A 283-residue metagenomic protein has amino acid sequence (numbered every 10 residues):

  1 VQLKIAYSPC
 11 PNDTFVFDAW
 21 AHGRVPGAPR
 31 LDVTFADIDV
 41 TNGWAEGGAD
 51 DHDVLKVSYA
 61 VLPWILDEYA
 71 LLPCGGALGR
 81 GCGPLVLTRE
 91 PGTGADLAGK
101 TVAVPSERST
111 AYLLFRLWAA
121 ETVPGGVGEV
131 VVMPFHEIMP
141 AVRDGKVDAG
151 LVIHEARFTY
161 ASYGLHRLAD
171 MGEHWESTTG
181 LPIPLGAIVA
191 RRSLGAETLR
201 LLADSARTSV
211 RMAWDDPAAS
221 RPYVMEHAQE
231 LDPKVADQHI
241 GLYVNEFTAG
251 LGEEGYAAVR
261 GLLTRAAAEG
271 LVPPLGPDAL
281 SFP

Functional and structural regions predicted by a protein language model:
Q2-H22, G83-A149, I153-E155, A257-R260: Bilobed "Venus flytrap"/periplasmic-binding protein-like clamshell domains and structurally analogous long
L3-K4, E68-A77, T101-V102: A structural signal for short loop-to-beta-strand junctions that line the ligand-binding cleft of periplasmic/secreted
R24-F35, A119-M133, V272-P277: A local structural motif
D37-D39, A45-P63, P134-F135, V152-F158: Beta->alpha turn/N-cap motifs
W44-G48, V142-R143, L202, A266: Hydrophobic residues within well-ordered alpha-helices
P73-T93, E176-S193: Hydrophobic/proline-rich hinge and linker segments of small-molecule sensing/allosteric domains, predominantly
P134-E226: Pocket-lining segment of extracytoplasmic ligand-binding domains
G195-R265: Secondary-structure end/capping motifs
